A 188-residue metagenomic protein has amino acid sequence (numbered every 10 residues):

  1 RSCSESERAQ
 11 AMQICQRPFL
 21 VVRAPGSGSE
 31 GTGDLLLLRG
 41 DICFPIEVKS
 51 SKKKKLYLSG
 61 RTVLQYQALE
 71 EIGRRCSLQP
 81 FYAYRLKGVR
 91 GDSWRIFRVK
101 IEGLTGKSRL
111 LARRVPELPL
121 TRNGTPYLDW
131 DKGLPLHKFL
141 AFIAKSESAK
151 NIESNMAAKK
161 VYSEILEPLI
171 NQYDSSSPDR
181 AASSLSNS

Functional and structural regions predicted by a protein language model:
R1-G26: Acidic-basic catalytic patches of nuclease active cores, encompassing PD-(D/E)XK and other metal-cofactor nuclease
P25, V48-K49, A83-L86: Short His-Asn-centered micro-motif
G26-S27, L36-L38, R74: Short, conserved, surface-exposed binding loops centered on an aromatic residue
G31: Beta-rich catalytic cores
L35-L37, D41-K52: Conserved catalytic cores of phosphodiester-cleaving nucleases, focusing on short active-site segments
S51-R75: Mg2+/Mn2+-dependent nuclease catalytic core
E70-L104: Nucleic-acid nuclease catalytic cores
D92-L185: Intrinsically disordered, low-complexity terminal regions enriched in charged/polar residues
